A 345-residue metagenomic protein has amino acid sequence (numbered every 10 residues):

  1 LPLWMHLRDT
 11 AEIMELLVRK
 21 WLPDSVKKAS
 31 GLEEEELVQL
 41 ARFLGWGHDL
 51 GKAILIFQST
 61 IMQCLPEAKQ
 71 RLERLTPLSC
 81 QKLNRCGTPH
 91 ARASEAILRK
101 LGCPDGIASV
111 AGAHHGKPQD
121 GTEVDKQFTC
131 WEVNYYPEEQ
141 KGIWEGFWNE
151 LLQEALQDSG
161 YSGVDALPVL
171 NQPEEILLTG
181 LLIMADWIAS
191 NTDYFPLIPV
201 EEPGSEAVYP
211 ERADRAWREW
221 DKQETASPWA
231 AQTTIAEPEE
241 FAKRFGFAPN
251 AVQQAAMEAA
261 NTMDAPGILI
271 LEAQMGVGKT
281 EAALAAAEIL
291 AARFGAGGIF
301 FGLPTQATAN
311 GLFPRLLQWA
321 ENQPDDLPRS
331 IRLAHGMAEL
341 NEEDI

Functional and structural regions predicted by a protein language model:
L1-Q232: Accessory nucleic-acid engagement/destabilization modules that flank
L40, I268-I270, G298-F300: Residue-level preference for the first positions of well-ordered beta-strands
G121-V124, L284, N310-R315: A short acidic (Asp/Glu
T234-E272: Conserved pre-motif I regulatory segment
D264-A287: Walker A/P-loop
T280-G297, R315: Walker A/P-loop NTP-binding motif
G297-A320, H335-A338: Conserved Walker A/P-loop ATP-binding site and its immediately adjacent core in helicase/helicase-like ATPase domains
Q323-I345: Inter-Walker segment of RecA-like/P-loop motor cores
